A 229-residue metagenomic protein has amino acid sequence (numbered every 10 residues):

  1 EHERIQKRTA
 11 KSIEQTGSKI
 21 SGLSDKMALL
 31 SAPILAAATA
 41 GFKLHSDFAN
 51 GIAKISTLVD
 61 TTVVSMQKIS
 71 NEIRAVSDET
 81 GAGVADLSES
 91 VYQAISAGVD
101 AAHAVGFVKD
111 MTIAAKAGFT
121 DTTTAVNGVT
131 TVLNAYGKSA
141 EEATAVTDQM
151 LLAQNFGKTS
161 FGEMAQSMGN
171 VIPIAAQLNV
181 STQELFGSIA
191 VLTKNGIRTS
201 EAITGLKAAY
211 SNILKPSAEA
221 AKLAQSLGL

Functional and structural regions predicted by a protein language model:
E1-E3: Short, low-complexity N-terminal tether/leader segments at secretion or assembly junctions of large, surface-exposed
I5, S12, K19, A37-A40 (+1 more regions): Surface positions of alpha-helical coiled-coils, especially the charged/polar e/g heptad sites that form inter-helical
K7-S31: Membrane-penetrating hydrophobic segments
L29-D78, D86-A97, A104-G118, T124-G157 (+3 more regions): Small-residue helix-packing and pore-constriction motifs in hydrophobic alpha-helices
